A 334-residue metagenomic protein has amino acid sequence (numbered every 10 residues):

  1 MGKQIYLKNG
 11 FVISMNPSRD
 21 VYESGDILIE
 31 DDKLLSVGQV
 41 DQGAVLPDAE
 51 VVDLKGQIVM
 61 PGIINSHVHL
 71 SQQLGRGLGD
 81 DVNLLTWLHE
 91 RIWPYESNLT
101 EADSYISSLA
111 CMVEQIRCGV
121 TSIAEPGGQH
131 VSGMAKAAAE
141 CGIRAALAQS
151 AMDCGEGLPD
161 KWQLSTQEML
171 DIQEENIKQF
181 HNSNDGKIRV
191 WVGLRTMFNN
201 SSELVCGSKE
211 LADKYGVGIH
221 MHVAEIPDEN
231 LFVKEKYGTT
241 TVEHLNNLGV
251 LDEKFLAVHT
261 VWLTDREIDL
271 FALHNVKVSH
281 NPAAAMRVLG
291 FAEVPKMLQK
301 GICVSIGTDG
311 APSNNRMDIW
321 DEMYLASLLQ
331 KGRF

Functional and structural regions predicted by a protein language model:
M1-L46, I58: N-terminal metal-binding scaffold of metallo-dependent hydrolase/deaminase domains
G2-K8, A44-E90, L109, V113-R117: Replace "His-x-His-based motif
G10, I27, D32, G56 (+10 more regions): Divalent metal-coordination and catalytic microenvironments
L74-S104, Q149-Q167, P227-K254, H274-K277 (+1 more regions): Active-site gating loops and adjacent loop-to-helix segments of metal-dependent hydrolytic enzymes
R76-I143, M169-D185: Alpha-helical scaffold segments that flank or form the walls of functional sites
M134-V261: Metal-coordinating catalytic core of metallo-dependent amide/deamination hydrolases
N247-K254, P295-F334: His/Asp/Glu-enriched, well-ordered alpha-helical/loop segment that forms or immediately abuts the divalent-metal
D265-R266, L270-I302, I306-T308: A conserved active-site cap/scaffold subdomain adjacent to cofactor or substrate pockets
